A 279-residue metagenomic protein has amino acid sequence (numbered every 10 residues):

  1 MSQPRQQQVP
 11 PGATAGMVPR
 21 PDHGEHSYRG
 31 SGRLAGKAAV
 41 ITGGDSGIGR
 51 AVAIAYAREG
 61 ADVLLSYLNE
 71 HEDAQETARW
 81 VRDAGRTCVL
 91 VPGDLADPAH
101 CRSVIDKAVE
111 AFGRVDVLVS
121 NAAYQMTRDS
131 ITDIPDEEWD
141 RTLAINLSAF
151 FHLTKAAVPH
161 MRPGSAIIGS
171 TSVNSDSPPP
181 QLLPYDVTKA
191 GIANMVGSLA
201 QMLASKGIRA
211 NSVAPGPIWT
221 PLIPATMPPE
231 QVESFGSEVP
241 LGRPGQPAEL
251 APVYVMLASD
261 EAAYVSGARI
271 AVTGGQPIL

Functional and structural regions predicted by a protein language model:
P4, M17, E25-H26, R128 (+3 more regions): Short C-terminal tail/terminal secondary-structure segment of NAD(P)H-dependent dehydrogenase/reductase domains
R29, I134, P178-V187, S198: Active-site loop-to-helix junction immediately N-terminal to the catalytic Tyr of the SDR YXXXK motif in Rossmann-fold
H71, P92-I105, D136, A248-E249: The beta1-alpha1 cofactor-binding region of Rossmann-like NAD(H)/NADP(H)-dependent oxidoreductases
D129-I131, P135-L143, F235: Substrate-binding pocket helix/loop in short-chain dehydrogenase/reductase
T154, T188, V196: Active-site helix of classical SDR
A193, A214-A225: Short, flexible catalytic-loop segment of classical short-chain dehydrogenase/reductase
A204, R209, V265-G267: Short, small/polar-rich loop/turn modules that mediate ligand/substrate recognition or access, typified
